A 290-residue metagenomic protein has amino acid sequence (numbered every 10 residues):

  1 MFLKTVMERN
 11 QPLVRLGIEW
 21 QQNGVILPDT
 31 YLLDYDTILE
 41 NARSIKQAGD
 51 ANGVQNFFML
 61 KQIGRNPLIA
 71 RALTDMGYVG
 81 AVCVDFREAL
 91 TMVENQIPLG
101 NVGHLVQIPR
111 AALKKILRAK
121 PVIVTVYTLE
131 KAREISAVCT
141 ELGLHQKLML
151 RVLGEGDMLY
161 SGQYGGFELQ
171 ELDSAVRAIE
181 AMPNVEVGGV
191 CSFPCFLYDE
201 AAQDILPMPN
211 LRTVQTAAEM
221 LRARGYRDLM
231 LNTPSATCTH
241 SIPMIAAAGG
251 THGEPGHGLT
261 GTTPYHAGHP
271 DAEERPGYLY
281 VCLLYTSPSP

Functional and structural regions predicted by a protein language model:
F2-P12: N-terminal basic/disordered segments at the start of proteins
V14-Y31: Generic N-terminal amphipathic, Lys/Arg-enriched alpha-helix
L27, Y35-I38, I45: N-terminal, Lys/Arg-enriched amphipathic/low-complexity engagement segments that precede the first folded domain
N41-I45, N52, N56-L60: N-terminal glycine-rich anion-binding loops that anchor highly charged ligand groups
F57-D199: Active-site-proximal beta-alpha core segment in soluble small-molecule metabolic enzymes
G154-E273: Active-site loop/helix belt of alpha/beta enzymes
E274-V281: Short coil-to-beta-strand transition motifs
Y285-P290: Conserved small/polar residues in nucleotide/adenosyl-binding loops
